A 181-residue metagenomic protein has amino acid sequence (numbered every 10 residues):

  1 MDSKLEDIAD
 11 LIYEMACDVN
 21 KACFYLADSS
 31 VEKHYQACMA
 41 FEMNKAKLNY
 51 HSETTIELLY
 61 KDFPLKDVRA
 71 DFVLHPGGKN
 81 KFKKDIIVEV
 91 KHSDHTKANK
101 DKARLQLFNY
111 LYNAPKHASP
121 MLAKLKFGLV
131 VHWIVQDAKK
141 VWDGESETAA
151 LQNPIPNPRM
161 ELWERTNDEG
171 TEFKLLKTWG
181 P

Functional and structural regions predicted by a protein language model:
M1-S29: Interdomain/boundary linker segments immediately adjacent to catalytic/signaling cores
E14, D18, H34, C38 (+1 more regions): Long, highly charged amphipathic alpha-helices
C17, K21, Y50-H51, V88: A generic structural signal for ordered alpha-helices
C23, M39, M43, L111-A118: Hydrophobic, Leu/Ile/Phe/Ala-enriched alpha-helical segments that form helix-helix packing faces
Y25-K83, K139, E145-N157: Active-site metal-binding core of divalent-cation-utilizing nuclease and nuclease-like domains
K79-K177: Nucleic-acid nuclease catalytic cores
